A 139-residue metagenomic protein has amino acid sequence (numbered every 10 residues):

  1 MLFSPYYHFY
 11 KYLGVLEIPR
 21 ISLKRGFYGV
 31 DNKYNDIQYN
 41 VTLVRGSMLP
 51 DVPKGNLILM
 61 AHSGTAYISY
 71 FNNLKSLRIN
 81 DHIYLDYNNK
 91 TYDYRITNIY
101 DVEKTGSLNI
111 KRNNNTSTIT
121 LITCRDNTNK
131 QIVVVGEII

Functional and structural regions predicted by a protein language model:
M1-I139: Solvent-exposed, non-transmembrane regions of membrane-associated and secreted proteins
